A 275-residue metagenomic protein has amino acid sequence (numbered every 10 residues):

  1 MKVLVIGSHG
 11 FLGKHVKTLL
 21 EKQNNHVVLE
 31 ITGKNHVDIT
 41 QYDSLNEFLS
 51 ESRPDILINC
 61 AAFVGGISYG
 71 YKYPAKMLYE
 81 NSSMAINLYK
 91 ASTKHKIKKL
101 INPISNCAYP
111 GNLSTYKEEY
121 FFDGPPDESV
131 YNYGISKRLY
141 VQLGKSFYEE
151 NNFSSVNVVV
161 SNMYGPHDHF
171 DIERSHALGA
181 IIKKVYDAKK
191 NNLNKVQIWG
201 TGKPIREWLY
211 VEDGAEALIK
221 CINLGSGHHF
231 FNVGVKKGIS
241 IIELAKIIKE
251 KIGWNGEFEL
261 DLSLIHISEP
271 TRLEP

Functional and structural regions predicted by a protein language model:
V3-E21: N-terminal Rossmann NAD(P)H-binding glycine-rich loop of SDR-like oxidoreductase domains
V28-L45: Adenosine-cofactor binding site in Rossmann-like domains, unifying the SAM/SAH pocket of S-adenosylmethionine-dependent
Y42-N81, K94: NAD(P)H-binding glycine-rich loop region in Rossmannoid oxidoreductase-like domains and their noncatalytic homologs
M77-A85, I101, S136-K137: Short alpha-helix in the Rossmann-fold core of NAD(P)-dependent oxidoreductases
I86-V130, V156: Conserved Rossmann-fold NAD(P)-dependent oxidoreductase catalytic core, especially the SDR/UDP-sugar
E128-S161, A180-N191: Active-site Tyr-X1-5-Lys
R138, N151, M163-A180, K190-N194 (+4 more regions): Glycine/proline-rich active-site loop of Rossmann-fold NAD(P)-dependent oxidoreductases
I265-P275: Single conserved hydrophobic/aromatic residue that forms the stacking wall/gate of nucleotide- or nucleobase-binding
